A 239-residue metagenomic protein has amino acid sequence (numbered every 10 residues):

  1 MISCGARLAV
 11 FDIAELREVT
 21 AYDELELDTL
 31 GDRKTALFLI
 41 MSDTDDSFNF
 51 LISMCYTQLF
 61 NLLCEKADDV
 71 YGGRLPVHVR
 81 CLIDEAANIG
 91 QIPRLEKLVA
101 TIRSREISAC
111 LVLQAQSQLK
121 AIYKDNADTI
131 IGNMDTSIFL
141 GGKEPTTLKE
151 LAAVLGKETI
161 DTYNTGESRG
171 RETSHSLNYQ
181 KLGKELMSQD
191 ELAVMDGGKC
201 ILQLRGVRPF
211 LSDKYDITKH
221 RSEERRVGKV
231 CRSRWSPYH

Functional and structural regions predicted by a protein language model:
M1-I107, I122, D190-K214, H220 (+1 more regions): P-loop NTPase motor domains
D28, K34-T35, K97-A100, Q118-R226: P-loop NTPase motor core of the ASCE superfamily
A87-N88, S117, R232: Short, glycine/acidic-enriched loop or turn micro-motifs at the edges of active sites
L113: H-loop/switch region of ABC-family ATPase nucleotide-binding domains
E224, G228-H239: Positively charged, low-complexity/disordered segments
